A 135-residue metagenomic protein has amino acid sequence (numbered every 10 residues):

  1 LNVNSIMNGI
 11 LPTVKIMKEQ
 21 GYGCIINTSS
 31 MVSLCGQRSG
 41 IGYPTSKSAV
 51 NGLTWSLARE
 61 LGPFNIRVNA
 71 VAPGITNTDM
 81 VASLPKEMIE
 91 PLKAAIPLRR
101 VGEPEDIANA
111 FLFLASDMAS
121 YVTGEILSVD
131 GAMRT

Functional and structural regions predicted by a protein language model:
M7, A70, K93-M118, V122 (+1 more regions): C-terminal helical subdomain
I10, S46: Active-site helix of classical SDR
K15, W55, R59-P63, S120: Alpha-helical segment proximal to the catalytic Tyr-Lys
S30: Residue(s) in the substrate-gating loop at a strand-loop-helix junction that position the organic substrate next
L34, A72-S83: Short, flexible catalytic-loop segment of classical short-chain dehydrogenase/reductase
C35-I41, P63-F64, R99, D117: Active-site loop immediately N-terminal to the catalytic Tyr-X3-Lys motif of short-chain dehydrogenase/reductase
N51, L61-T76, V122-V129: Conserved Rossmann-fold SDR core element
